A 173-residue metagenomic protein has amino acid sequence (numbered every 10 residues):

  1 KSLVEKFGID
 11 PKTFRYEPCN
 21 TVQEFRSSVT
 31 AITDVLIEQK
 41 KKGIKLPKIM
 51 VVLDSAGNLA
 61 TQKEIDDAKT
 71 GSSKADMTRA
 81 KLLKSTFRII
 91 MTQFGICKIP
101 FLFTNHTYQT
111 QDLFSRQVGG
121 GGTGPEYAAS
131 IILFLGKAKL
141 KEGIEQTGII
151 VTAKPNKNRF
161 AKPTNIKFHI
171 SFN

Functional and structural regions predicted by a protein language model:
K1-A75, S85: Conserved inter-motif catalytic segment of the P-loop NTP-binding fold
D76-F172: Phosphate-binding/switch region of NTP-binding enzymes
